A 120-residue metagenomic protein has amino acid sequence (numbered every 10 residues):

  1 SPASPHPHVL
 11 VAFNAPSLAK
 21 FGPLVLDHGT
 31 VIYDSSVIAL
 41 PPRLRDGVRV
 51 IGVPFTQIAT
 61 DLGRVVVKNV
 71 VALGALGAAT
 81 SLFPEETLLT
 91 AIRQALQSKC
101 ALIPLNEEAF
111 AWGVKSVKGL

Functional and structural regions predicted by a protein language model:
S1-L120: Active-site cofactor/cluster-binding pocket
